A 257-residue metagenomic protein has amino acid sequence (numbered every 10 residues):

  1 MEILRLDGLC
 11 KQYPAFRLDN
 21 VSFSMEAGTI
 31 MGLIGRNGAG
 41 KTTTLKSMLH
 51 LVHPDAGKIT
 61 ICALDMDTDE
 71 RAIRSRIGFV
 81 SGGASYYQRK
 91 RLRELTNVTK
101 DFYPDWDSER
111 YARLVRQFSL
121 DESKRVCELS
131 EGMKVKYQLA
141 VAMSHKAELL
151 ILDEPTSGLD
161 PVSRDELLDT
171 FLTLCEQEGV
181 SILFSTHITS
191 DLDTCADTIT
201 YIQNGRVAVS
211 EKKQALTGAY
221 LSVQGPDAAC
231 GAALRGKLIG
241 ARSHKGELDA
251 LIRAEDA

Functional and structural regions predicted by a protein language model:
L6-L9, F16-E26, G57: Conserved beta-strand
R36-G40: Walker A (P-loop) phosphate-binding loop of ABC-type ATPase nucleotide-binding domains
L49: Helix-to-loop junction immediately C-terminal to a conserved catalytic motif
G57-D65, A72-I73: Conserved ABC transporter NBD signature motif
S75, S81-Q138: ABC-family P-loop ATPase nucleotide-binding domains
L150-E154: Catalytic Walker B motif of ABC-type/P-loop ATPase nucleotide-binding domains
L168-I252: ABC transporter nucleotide-binding domain
